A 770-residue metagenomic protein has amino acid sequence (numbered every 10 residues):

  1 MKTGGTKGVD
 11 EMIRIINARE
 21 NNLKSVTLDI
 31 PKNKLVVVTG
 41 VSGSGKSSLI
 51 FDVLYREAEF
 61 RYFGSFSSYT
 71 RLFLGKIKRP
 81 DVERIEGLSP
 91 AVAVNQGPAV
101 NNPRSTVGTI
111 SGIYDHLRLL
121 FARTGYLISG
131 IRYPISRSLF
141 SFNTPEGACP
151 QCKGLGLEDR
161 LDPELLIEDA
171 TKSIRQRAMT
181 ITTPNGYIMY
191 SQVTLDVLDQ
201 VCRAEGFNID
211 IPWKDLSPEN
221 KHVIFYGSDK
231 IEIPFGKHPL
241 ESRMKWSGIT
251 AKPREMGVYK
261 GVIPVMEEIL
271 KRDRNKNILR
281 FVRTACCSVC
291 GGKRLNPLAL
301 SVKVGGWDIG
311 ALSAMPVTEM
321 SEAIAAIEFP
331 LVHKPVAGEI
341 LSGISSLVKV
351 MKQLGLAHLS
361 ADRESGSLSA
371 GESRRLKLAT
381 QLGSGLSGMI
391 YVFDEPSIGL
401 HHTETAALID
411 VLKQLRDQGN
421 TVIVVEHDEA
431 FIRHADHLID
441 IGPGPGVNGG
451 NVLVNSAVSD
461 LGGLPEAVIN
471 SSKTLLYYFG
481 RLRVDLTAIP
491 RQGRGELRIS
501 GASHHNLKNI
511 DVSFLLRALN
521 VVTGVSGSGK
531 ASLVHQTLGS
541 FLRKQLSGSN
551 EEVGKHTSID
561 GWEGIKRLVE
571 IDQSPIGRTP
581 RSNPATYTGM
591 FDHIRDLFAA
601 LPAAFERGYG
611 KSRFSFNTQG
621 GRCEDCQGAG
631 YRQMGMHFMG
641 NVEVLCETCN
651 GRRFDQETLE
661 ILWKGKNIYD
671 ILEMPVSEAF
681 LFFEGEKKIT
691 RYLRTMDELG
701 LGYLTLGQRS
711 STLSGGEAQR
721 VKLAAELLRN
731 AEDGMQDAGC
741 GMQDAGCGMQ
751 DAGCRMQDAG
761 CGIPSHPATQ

Functional and structural regions predicted by a protein language model:
M1-C740, C747, C754, C761-Q770: Conserved phosphate-binding elements of NTP-dependent enzyme cores
